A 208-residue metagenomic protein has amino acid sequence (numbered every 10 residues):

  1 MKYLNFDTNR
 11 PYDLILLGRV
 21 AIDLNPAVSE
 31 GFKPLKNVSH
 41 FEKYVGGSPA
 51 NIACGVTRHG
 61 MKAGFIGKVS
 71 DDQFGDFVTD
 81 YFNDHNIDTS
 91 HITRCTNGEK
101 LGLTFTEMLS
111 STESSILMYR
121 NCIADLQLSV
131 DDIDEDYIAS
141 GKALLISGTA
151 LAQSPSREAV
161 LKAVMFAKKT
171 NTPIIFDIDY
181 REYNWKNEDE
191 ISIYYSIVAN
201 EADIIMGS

Functional and structural regions predicted by a protein language model:
M1-G18, S110-G207: Ribokinase/PfkB-type carbohydrate-kinase core domain
K2, K33-K36, K43, K62 (+7 more regions): Context-gated lysine
K2-D88, L128: Glycine-rich phosphate/adenosyl-contacting loop at the front of the ribokinase-like
A27, G55, R94, I138 (+1 more regions): A generic signature of intrinsically disordered, low-complexity regions enriched in glycine/proline and charged/polar
G31-F32, H59-G60, Q73, D80 (+5 more regions): Alpha-helix termini
G55-R58, T104, K169: Charged/polar positions on well-ordered alpha helices
K62-I146: Conserved N-terminal subdomain of the carbohydrate kinase-like
